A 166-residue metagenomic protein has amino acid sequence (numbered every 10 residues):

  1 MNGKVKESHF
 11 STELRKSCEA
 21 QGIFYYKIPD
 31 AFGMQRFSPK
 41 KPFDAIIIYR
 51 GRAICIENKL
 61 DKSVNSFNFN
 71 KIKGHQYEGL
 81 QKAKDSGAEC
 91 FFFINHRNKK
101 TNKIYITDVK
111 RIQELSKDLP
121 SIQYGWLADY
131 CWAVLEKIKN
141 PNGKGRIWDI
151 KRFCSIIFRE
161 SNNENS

Functional and structural regions predicted by a protein language model:
M1-R36: Acidic-basic catalytic patches of nuclease active cores, encompassing PD-(D/E)XK and other metal-cofactor nuclease
G33-M34, S63-S66, K100: Short, solvent-exposed loop/turn segments at secondary-structure junctions
K41: Beta-rich catalytic cores
A45-I47, G51-S63: Conserved catalytic cores of phosphodiester-cleaving nucleases, focusing on short active-site segments
D61-K82, S86: Mg2+/Mn2+-dependent nuclease catalytic core
Q81-E114: Nucleic-acid nuclease catalytic cores
Y105-D129: Short, electropositive alpha-helical surface patch
L127-S166: Charged phosphate-binding loop/patch that engages nucleotide di/tri-phosphates or the phosphate backbone of nucleic
